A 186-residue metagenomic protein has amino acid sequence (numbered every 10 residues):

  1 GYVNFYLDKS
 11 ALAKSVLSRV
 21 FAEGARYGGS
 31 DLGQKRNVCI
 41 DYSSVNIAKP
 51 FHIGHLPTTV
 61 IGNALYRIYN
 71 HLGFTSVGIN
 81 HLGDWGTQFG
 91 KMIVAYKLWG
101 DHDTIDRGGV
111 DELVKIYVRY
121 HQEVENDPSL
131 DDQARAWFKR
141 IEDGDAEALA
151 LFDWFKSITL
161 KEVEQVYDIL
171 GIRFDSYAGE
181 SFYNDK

Functional and structural regions predicted by a protein language model:
G1-K186: NTP-dependent nucleotidyl-transfer catalytic core
